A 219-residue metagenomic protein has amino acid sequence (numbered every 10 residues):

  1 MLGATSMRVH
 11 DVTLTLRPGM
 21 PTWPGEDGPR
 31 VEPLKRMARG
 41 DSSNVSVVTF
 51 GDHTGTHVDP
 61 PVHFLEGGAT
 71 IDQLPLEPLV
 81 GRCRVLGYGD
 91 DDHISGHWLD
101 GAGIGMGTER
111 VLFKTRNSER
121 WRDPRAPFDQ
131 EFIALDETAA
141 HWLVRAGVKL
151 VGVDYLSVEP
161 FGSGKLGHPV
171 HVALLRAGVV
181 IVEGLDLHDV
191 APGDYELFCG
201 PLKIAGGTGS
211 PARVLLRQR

Functional and structural regions predicted by a protein language model:
M1-R219: Active-/binding-site microenvironments in catalytic and ligand-binding cores
